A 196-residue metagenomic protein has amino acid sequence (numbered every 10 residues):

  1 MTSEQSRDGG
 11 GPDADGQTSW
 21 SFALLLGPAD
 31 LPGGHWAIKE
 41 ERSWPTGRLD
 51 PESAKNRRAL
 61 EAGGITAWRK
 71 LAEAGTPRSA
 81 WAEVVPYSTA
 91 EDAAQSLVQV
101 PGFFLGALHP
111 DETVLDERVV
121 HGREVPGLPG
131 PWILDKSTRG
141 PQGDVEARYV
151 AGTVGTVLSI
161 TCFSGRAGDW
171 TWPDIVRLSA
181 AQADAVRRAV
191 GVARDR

Functional and structural regions predicted by a protein language model:
M1-K70, V192-R196: N-terminal "mature-domain start" segment
F22, P28, V84, A94-P101 (+2 more regions): Extracytoplasmic/secreted envelope proteins and their assembly/folding machinery, especially bacterial periplasmic
A37-T46, E91, P101-E146, G191-R196: Short Gly/Thr-rich strand-loop-strand
G63-Q99: A short acidic-to-branched-hydrophobic micro-motif
I65-L71, E146-T153: Short, surface-exposed beta-strand/loop micro-motifs that present aromatic residues
R78-W81, Q142-Y149: Short, surface-exposed coil-to-beta transition loops
A80-E83, G152, T156-G165: Short, well-ordered beta-strand elements
G165-R196: Surface-exposed amphipathic alpha-helical segments
